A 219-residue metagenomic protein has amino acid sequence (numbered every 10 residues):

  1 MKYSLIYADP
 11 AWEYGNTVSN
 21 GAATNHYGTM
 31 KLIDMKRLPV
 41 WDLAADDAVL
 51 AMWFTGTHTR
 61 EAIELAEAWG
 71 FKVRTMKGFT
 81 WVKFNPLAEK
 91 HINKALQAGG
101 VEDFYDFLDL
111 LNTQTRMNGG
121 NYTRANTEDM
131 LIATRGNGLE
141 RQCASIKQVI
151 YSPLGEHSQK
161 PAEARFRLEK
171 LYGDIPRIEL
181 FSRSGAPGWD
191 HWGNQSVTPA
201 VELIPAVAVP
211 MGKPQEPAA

Functional and structural regions predicted by a protein language model:
M1-A219: Class I S-adenosyl-L-methionine-dependent methyltransferase catalytic core
